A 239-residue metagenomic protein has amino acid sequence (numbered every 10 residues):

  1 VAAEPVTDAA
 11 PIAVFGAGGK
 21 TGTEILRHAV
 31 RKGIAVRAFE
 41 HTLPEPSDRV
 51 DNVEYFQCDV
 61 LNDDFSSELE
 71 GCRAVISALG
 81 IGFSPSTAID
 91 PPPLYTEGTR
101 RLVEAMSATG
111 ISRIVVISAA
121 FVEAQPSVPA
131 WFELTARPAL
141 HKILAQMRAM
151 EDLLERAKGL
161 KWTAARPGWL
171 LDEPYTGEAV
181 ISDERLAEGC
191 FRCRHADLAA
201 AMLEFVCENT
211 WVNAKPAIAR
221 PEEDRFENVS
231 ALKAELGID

Functional and structural regions predicted by a protein language model:
A2-A10, G18-K20, E188-D239: Mid/C-terminal beta-alpha module of Rossmann-like enzyme folds, strongest in SDR-family dehydrogenases/epimerases
V6, I12, A38, P44-R101 (+3 more regions): NAD(P)H-binding glycine-rich loop region in Rossmannoid oxidoreductase-like domains and their noncatalytic homologs
A10-K32: N-terminal Rossmann NAD(P)H-binding glycine-rich loop of SDR-like oxidoreductase domains
P11, G18, A35-R37, P85-S86 (+3 more regions): Conserved Rossmann-fold NAD(P)-dependent oxidoreductase catalytic core, especially the SDR/UDP-sugar
T21, V75, M150, A165 (+1 more regions): Non-catalytic, hydrophobic alpha-helical segments
E40, S118, R166-W169: Conserved SDR Rossmann-fold cofactor-binding beta-strand/turn motif
P91-T96, E133-A149, E188-A196: Short-chain dehydrogenase/reductase
E151-E173: Conserved beta-loop-beta element that borders a ligand/cofactor-binding pocket
